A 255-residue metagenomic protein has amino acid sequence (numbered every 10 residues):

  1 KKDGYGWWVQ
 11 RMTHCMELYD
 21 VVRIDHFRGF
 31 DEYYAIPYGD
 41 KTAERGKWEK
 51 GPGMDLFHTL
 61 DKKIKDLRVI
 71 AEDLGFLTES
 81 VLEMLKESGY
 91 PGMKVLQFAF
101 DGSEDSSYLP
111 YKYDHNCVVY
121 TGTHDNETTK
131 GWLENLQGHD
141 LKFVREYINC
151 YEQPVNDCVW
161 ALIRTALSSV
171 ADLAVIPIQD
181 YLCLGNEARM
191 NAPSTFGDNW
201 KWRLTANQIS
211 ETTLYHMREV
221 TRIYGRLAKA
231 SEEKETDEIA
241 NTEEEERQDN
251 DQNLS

Functional and structural regions predicted by a protein language model:
K1-V175, Q179-N186, A192-N207: Alpha-amylase-like alpha-glycosidases and glucanotransferases acting on alpha-linked glucans and related
D66-L67, V119, E238-E245: Generic secretory/membrane-interface signal
C183-E238, E243, N250-S255: Structured C-terminal cap/extension of enzyme domains
